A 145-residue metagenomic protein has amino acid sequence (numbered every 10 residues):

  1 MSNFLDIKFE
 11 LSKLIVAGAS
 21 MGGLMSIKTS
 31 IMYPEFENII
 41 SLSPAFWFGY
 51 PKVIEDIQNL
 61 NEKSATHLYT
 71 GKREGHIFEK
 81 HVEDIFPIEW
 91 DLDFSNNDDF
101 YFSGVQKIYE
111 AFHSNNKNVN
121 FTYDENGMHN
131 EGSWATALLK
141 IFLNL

Functional and structural regions predicted by a protein language model:
M1-L145: Non-catalytic cap/lid and distal C-terminal segments of serine-dependent acyl enzymes
